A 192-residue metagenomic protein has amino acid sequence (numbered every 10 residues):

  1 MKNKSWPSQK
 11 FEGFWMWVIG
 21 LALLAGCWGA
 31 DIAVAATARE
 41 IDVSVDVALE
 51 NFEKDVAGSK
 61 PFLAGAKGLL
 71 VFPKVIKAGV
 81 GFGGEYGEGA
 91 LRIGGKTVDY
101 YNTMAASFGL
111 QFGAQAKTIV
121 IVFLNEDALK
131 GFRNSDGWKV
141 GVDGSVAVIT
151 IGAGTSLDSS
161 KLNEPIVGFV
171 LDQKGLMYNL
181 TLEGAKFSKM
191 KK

Functional and structural regions predicted by a protein language model:
M1-E12: N-terminal secretory signal peptides that target proteins for export/translocation
K2-N3, L21, I32: Helix-centric, low-specificity signal for extended rod-like, repetitive segments
K10, A25-W28, A33: Compositionally biased non-globular segments, especially hydrophobic aliphatic-rich helices of signal peptides
W15-W28: Bacterial N-terminal signal peptides
V34-K192: Small-residue-enriched, tightly packed secondary-structure blocks
